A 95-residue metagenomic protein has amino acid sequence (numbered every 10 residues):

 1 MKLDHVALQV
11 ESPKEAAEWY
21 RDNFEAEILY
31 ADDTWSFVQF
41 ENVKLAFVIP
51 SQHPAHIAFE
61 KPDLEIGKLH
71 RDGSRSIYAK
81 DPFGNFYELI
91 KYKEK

Functional and structural regions predicted by a protein language model:
M1-A17, K44, A55-I57, K95: N-terminal beta-strand motif that seeds the catalytic metal site of vicinal oxygen chelate
M1-K2, P50-H53, H70-R71: Short glycine-enriched loop/turn motifs at secondary-structure junctions
D4, D33-T34, A55, G73-R75: Residue-level marker for the onset of beta-strands and adjacent loop->beta junctions in well-ordered domains
P13, D63-L64: Residues at or immediately preceding the N-termini of alpha-helices
A16-R21, G84: Conserved active-site tyrosine of GNAT-family acetyltransferases
F24-Y30, I66-R71: Short secondary-structure junctions
A26-F59, F86-K93: Conserved short beta-strand elements that form part of the metal-binding/catalytic scaffold of enzyme active sites
L64-K95: Vicinal oxygen chelate
